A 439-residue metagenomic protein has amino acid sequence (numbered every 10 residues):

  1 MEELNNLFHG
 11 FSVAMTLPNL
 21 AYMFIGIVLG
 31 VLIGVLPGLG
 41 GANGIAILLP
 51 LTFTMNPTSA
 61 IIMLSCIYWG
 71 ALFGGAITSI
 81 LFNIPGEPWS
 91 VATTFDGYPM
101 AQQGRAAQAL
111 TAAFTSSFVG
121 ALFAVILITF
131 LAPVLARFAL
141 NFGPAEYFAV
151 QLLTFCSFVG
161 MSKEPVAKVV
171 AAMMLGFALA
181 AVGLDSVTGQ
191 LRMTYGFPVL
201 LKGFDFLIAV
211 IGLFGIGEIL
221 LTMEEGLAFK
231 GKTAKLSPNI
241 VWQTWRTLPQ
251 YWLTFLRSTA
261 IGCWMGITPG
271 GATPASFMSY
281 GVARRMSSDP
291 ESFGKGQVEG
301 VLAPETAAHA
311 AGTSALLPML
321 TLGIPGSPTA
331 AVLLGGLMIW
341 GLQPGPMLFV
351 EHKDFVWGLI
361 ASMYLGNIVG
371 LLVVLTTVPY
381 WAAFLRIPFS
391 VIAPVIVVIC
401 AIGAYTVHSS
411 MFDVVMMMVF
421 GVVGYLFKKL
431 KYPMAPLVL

Functional and structural regions predicted by a protein language model:
M1-T58, P133, M193-Q297, A382 (+1 more regions): Helix-loop-helix hairpins and the membrane-proximal interhelical loops of multi-pass alpha-helical transport proteins
S12-F24, M55-S65, G104-Q108, F142-A149 (+8 more regions): Membrane-interfacial loop-to-helix junctions in multi-pass transporters
Y22, G26, G30, G34 (+31 more regions): Alpha-helical transmembrane segments in multi-pass membrane proteins
I27-G41, G70-N83, F158-K163, T259-G271 (+3 more regions): Transmembrane alpha-helix interface/packing and boundary motifs in multi-pass membrane proteins, characterized by
V35-I47, A76-I77, G86-A92, I267-S279 (+4 more regions): Transmembrane helix boundary and interhelical junction motifs in multipass membrane proteins
I47, L81-A109, V134, G143 (+4 more regions): Flexible loop linkers connecting adjacent transmembrane helices in multi-pass alpha-helical membrane transporters
T58-I62, P99-S116, S288-V301, I324 (+2 more regions): Membrane-interface alpha-helices at helix entry/exit sites of multi-pass transporters
T111-L227, I339-L439: Membrane-embedded alpha-helical modules
